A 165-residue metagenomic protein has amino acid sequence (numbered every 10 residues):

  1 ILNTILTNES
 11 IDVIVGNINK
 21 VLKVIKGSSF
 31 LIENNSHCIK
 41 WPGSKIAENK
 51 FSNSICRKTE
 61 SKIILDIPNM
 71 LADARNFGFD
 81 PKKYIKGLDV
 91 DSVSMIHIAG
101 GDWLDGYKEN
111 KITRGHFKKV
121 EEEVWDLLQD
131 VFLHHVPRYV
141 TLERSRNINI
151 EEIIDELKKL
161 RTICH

Functional and structural regions predicted by a protein language model:
I1-K62: Active-site acidic/histidine proton-transfer and metal-coordination neighborhood in alpha/beta enzyme cores
I5-I11, D73-V136: Gly/Pro-rich active-site loop or hairpin
F30-E33, I63-L65, S94-I98, R138-L142: Hydrophobic faces of well-ordered beta-strands that scaffold small-molecule active sites in alpha/beta enzyme cores
N35-H37, P68-A72, A99-W103, S145-N147: Active-site beta-loop-alpha junctions enriched in small/polar residues
K40-R57, D73-K86, I153-I154: Distinct, well-ordered alpha-helical segments
L127-E151: Long hydrophobic alpha-helical segments typical of transmembrane helices together with their membrane-interfacial
N147-H165: C-terminal helical cap(s) of enzyme catalytic domains, especially alpha/beta-barrels
